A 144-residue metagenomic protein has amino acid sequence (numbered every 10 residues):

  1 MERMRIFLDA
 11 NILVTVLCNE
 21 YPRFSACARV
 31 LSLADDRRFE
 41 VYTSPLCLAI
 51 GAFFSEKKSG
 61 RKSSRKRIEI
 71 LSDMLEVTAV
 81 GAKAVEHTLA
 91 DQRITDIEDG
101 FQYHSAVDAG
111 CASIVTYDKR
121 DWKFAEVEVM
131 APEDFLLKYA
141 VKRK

Functional and structural regions predicted by a protein language model:
M1-T43, E56-S63, F124, L136-K144: Short, well-structured N-terminal submotif of metal-dependent ribonuclease cores
S25-A28, R38, L46-K83, A90: Active-site-proximal, substrate-binding regions of enzyme catalytic domains and RNA-binding/basic surfaces
I50, T88, W122-K123, K138: Short secondary-structure capping/turn micro-motifs that flank functional sites
D73, G110, A125-E126: Short, structured coil segments at secondary-structure junctions
E76-R120: Active-site neighborhoods of divalent-metal-dependent phosphate/nucleic-acid chemistry enzymes
T78-V80, V129-P132: Short acidic-hydrophobic, aromatic-tinged amphipathic segments that line or gate anion-handling sites
K119-V127: Short loop/helix-cap segments at secondary-structure boundaries that form the rim of catalytic
